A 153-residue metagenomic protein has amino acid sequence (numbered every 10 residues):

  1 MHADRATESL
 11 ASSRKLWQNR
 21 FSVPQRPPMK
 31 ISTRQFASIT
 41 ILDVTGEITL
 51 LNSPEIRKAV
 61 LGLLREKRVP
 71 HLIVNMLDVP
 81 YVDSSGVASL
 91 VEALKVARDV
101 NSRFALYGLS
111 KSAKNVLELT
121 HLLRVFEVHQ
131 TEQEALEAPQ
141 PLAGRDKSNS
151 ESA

Functional and structural regions predicted by a protein language model:
A6-E8: Targeting/processing segments of secretory and organellar proteins
L10-D43, S152: Short beta-strand/loop segment at the start of cytosolic alpha/beta domains
F36, L77, Q133: Conserved catalytic submotifs in the C-terminal HATPase_c
E47-F126: Amphipathic alpha-helical interaction surfaces in cytosolic regulatory modules
S53, E132-Q133: Residues at or immediately preceding the N-termini of alpha-helices
E127-T131: Short acidic-hydrophobic, aromatic-tinged amphipathic segments that line or gate anion-handling sites
Q133-A153: A charged, well-structured terminal subsegment
